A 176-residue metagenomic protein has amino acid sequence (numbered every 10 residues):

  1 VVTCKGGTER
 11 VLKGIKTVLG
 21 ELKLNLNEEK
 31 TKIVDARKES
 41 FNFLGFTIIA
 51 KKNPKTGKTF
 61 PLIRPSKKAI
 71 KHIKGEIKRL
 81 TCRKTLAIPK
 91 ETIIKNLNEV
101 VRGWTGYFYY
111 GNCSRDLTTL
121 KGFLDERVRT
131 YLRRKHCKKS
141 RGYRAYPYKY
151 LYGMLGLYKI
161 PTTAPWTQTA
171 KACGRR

Functional and structural regions predicted by a protein language model:
V1-R176: Non-catalytic terminal/accessory segments
